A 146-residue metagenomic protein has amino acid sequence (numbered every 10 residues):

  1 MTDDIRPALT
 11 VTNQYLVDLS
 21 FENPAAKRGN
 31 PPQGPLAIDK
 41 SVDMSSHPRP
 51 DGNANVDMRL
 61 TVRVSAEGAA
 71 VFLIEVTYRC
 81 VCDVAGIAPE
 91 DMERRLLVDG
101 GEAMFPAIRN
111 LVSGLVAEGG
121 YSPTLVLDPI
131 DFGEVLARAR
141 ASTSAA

Functional and structural regions predicted by a protein language model:
M1-A103, A107-A146: N-terminal intrinsically disordered, cationic/polar leader segments that include organellar targeting peptides
